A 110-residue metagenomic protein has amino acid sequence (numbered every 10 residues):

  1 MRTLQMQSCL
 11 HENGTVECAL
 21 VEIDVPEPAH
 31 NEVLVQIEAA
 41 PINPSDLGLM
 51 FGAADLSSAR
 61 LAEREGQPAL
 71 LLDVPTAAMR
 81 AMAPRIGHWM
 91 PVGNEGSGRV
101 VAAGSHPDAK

Functional and structural regions predicted by a protein language model:
M1-T3: Extreme N-terminal starter segment of soluble prokaryotic enzymes
Q5-L10, F51, V100-A102: Residue-level signal for short segments within beta-strands and strand-turn junctions of well-structured beta-sheet
C9, E22, P41-P44: Intrinsically disordered, low-complexity peptide-like regions
E12-G14: Proline/serine/threonine-rich low-complexity linkers at boundaries of modular beta-sandwich domains
V16-V21, G96: Short beta-strand or tight-loop elements that sit immediately N-terminal to catalytic metal-binding acidic residues
P26-P41, A54-K110: Glycine-rich beta-strand-centered segment in the early N-terminal region that forms part of a ligand/cofactor-binding
S45-M50: Cytochrome P450 core scaffold surrounding the K-helix E-X-X-R motif and the conserved "meander" helix-loop region
